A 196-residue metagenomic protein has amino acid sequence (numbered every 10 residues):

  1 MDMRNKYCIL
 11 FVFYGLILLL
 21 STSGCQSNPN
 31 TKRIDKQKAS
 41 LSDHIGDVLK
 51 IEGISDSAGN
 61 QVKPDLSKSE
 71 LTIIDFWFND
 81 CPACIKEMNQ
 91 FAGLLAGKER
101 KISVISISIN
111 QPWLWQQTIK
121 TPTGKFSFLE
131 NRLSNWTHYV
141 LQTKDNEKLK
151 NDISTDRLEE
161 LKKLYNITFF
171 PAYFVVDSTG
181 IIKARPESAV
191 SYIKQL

Functional and structural regions predicted by a protein language model:
D2-V12: Bacterial N-terminal signal peptides that target proteins for export
L20-G24: C-terminal motif of bacterial Sec signal peptides marking the signal peptidase cleavage site
Q26-N28: Bacterial signal peptide processing site
N30-D65, T143, Q195: N-terminal "domain-start" segment that seeds a small globular fold
P64-C81, I85: Short active-site neighborhood of thiol/selenol oxidoreductases, capturing the structured segment around
K68-T72, E99-S103, L133-W136, F170 (+1 more regions): Loop/turn elements at helix/coil->beta-strand transitions in domains of secreted/extracellular proteins
K86-S134, T143-E147, S154-L158: Structural microenvironment flanking redox-active thiols in thiol-disulfide oxidoreductases
T143-L196: Thiol/disulfide oxidoreductase modules built on the thioredoxin-like
